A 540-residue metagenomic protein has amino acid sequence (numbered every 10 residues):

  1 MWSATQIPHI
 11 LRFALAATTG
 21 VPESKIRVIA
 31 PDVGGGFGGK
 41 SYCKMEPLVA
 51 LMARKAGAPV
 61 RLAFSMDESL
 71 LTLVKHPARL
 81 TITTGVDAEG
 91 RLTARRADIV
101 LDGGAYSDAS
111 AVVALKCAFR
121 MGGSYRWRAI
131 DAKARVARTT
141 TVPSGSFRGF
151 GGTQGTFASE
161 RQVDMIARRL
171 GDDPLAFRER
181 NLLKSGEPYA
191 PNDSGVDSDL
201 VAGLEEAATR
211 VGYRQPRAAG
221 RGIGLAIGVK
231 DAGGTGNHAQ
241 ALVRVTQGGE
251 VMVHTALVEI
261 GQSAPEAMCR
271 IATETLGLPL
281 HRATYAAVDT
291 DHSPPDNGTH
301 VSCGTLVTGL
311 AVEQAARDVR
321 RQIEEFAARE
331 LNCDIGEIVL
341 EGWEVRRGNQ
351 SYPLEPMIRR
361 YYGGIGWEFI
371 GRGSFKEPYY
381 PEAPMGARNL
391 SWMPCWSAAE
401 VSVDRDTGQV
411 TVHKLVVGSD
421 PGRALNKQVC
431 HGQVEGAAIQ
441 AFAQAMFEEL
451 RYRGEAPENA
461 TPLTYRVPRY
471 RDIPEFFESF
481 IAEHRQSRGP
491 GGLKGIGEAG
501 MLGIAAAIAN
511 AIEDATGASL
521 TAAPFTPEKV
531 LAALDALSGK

Functional and structural regions predicted by a protein language model:
M1-T19, L115, A226-T255, Q262: Conserved beta-alpha junction segments in alpha/beta enzyme cores
S3-A4, R12-A14, F37-C43, L71-P77 (+10 more regions): Short acidic, glycine/serine/threonine-rich loops at helix termini
R12, R79-T81, G222, N237-L242 (+2 more regions): Short glycine-rich loop/turn motifs
F13, G36-G57, R61-F64, A264-I271: Thiamine diphosphate
T18-R27, R54-V60, A88, V113-G224 (+2 more regions): C-terminal catalytic domains of large/alpha subunits in multi-subunit enzymes
M66-I130: Active-site cavity-forming subdomains of large catalytic enzyme subunits
T93, M252, V410-H413: Generic structural signal for well-ordered beta-strand positions
